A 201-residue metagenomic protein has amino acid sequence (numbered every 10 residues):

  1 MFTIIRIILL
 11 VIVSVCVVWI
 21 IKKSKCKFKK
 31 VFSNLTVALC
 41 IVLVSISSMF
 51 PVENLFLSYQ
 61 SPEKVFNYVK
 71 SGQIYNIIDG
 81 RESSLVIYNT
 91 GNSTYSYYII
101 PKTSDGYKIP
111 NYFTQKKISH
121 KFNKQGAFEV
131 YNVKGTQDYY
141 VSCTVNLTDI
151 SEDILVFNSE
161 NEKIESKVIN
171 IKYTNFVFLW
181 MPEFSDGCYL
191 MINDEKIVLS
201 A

Functional and structural regions predicted by a protein language model:
M1-K22: Membrane-embedded alpha-helical segments of integral membrane proteins
I12-W19, F32-F50: Hydrophobic membrane-insertion alpha-helices, especially the h-region of bacterial N-terminal signal peptides
V18-C26, M181, A201: Structural signal for the C-terminal ends of transmembrane alpha-helices and the immediately following loop
L43-H120: N-terminal export/targeting and maturation segments
S83-N89, D138-V145: Short beta-strand elements that form the blades of beta-propeller/WD-repeat-like and other beta-sheet-rich scaffold
Q115-S142: Extracellular ectodomain segments of secreted/surface proteins
N146-E152: A short beta-turn/strand-edge loop motif at beta-sheet boundaries
D153-A201: Ser/Thr-rich low-complexity repeats and stalk/linker segments
